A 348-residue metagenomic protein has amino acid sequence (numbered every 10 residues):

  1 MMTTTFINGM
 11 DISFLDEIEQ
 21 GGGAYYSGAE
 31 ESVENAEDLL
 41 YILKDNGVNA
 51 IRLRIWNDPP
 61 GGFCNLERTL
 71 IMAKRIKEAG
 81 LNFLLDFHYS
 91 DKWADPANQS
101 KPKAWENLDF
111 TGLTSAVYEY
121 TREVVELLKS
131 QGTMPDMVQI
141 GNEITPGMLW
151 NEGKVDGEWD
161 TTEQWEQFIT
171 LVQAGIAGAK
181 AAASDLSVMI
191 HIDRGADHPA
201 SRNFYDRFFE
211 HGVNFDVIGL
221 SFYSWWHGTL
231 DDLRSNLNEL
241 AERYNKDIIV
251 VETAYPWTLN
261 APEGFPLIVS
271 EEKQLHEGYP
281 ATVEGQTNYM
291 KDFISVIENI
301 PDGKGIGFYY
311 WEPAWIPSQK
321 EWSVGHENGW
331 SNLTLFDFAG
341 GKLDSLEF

Functional and structural regions predicted by a protein language model:
M2-L39: Boundary/entry segment of secreted carbohydrate-active catalytic domains
M10, L43, D86, V124 (+5 more regions): Conserved, mostly hydrophobic/aromatic
I12-G21, F83-D95, I248-G264, I306 (+1 more regions): Short, solvent-exposed beta-strand-terminating loops
I12-L15, W56-D58, H88-K92, I140-T145 (+4 more regions): Active-site beta-loop-alpha junctions enriched in small/polar residues
E19, G23-E34, N57-E67, T145-M148 (+4 more regions): Acidic-and-aromatic substrate-binding clefts and catalytic sites of carbohydrate-active enzymes
Q20, S27, G157-E158, S235 (+3 more regions): Aromatic-rich peripheral "rim/lid" segments of glycoside hydrolase catalytic domains that contact and position glycan
A36-Y41, E166, A181-S187, H198-H276 (+2 more regions): Glycoside hydrolase catalytic-domain groove-lining segments
L40-S187, D193: Substrate-binding cleft and catalytic face of glycoside hydrolase catalytic domains, especially the flexible beta-alpha
